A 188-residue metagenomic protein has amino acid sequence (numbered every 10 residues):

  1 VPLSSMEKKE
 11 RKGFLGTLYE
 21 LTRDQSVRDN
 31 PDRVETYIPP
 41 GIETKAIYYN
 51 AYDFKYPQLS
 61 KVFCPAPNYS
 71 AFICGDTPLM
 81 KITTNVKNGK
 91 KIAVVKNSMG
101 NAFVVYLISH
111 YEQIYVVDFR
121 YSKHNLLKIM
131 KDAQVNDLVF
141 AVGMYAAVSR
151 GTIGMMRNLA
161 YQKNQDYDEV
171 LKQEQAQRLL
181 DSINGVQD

Functional and structural regions predicted by a protein language model:
V1-D188: Extracellular glycan-modifying ectodomains
